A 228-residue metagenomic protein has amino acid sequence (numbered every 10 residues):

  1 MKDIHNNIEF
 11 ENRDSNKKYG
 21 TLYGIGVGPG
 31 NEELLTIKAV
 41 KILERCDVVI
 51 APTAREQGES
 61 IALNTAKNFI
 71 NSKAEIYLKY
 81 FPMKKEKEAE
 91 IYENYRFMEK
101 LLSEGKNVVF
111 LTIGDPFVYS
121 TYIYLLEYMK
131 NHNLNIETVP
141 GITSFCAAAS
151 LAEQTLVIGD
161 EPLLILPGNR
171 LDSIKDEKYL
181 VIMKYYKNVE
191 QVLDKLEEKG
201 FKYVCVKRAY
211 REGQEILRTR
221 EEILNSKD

Functional and structural regions predicted by a protein language model:
M1-E32, I37-L134, R220-E222: Class I S-adenosyl-L-methionine
L22, I174-D228: A contiguous loop/helix-start segment that scaffolds small-molecule binding in enzyme catalytic cores
C46-V48, Q154, Y179: Well-ordered beta-strand positions
A51, Y77-Y80, T138, I158 (+3 more regions): Structural signal for conserved beta-strand scaffold positions within catalytic alpha/beta enzyme cores
E56-E59, K84, T143-C146, R211-G213: Short gly/pro/ser/thr-enriched loop/turn and capping motifs at secondary-structure boundaries
N94-L101, T155-P167, E222-D228: A polyampholytic, Gly/Pro-enriched intrinsically disordered region
F97, L101, P167-S173, K187-V192: A short, acidic, amphipathic alpha-helical segment used as a generic capping/interface helix at domain edges
F117-D176: Class I SAM-dependent methyltransferase SAM-binding "motif I" and its flanking Rossmann-like core
